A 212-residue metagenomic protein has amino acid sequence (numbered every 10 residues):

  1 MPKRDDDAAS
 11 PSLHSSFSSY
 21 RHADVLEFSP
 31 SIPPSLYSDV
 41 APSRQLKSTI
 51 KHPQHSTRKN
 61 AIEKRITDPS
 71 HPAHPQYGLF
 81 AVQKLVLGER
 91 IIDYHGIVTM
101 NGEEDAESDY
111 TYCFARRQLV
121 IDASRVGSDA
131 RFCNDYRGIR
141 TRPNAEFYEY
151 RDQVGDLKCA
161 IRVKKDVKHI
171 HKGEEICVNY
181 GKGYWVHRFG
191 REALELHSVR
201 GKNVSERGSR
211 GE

Functional and structural regions predicted by a protein language model:
M1-G78, R188-E212: Accessory low-complexity/Zn-finger-associated flanking regions of SET/PR-domain chromatin methyltransferases
H52-P69, E107-F189: Catalytic core of the SET domain in histone-lysine N-methyltransferases, recognizing conserved active-site
Q76-F80, H95-V98, R116-I121: Short secondary-structure capping micro-motifs at structural edges
G78-F80, K84, H169: Residue-level "contact hotspot" at macromolecular interaction interfaces
G88-I91, A130: A general structural signal for well-ordered alpha-helical packing
Y94-T111: Short Gly/aromatic-enriched secondary-structure transition segments
